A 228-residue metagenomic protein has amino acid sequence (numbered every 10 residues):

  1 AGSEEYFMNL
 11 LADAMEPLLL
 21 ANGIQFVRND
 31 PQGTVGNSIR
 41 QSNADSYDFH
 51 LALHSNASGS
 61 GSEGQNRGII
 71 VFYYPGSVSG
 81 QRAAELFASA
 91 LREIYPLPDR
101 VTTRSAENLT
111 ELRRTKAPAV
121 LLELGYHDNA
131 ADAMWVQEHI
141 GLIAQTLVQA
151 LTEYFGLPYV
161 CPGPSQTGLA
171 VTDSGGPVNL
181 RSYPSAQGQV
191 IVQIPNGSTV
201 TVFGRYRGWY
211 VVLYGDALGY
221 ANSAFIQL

Functional and structural regions predicted by a protein language model:
A1-V78: Catalytic-core regions of hydrolytic enzymes
G2, H50-S55, G59, T103-P162: Active-site-adjacent mobile loop/cap segments within catalytic or ligand-binding domains
P31, P184-Q189: Short alpha-helix capping/helix-loop boundary micro-motifs
N43-D45, E63-Q65, L112-K116, I194 (+1 more regions): Extracellular/periplasmic catalytic domains that process cell-envelope and extracellular macromolecules
V78-T103: Active-site-adjacent substrate-binding region of metalloamidase/peptidase-like peptide-processing proteins
V160-N179, V192-N196, G204-Y206, F225-L228: SH3-family beta-barrel domains
G197, Y210-Y214: SH3/SH3-like beta-barrel fold
G215-I226: A short macromolecule-binding patch
